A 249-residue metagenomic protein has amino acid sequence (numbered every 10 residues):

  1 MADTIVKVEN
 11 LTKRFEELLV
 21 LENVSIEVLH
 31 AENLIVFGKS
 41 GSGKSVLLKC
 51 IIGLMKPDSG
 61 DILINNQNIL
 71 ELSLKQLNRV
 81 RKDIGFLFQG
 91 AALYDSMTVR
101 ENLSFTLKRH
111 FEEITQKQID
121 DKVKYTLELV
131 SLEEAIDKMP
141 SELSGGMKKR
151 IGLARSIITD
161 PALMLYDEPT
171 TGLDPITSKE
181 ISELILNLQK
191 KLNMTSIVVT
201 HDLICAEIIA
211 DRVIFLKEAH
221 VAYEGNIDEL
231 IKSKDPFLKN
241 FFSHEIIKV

Functional and structural regions predicted by a protein language model:
I52: Helix-to-loop junction immediately C-terminal to a conserved catalytic motif
Q67-N68, Q116-E134: Conserved ABC ATPase "signature" region
M139-L143, M147: Conserved ABC ATPase signature
I158-A162: A short, proline-enriched helix->beta-strand linker immediately N-terminal to the Walker B motif in ABC-type P-loop
M164-D167: Catalytic Walker B motif of ABC-type/P-loop ATPase nucleotide-binding domains
P175-T177: Helix N-cap at the start of a conserved alpha-helix in ABC-type nucleotide-binding domains
E218-A219: Conserved ABC ATPase "signature" C-loop
